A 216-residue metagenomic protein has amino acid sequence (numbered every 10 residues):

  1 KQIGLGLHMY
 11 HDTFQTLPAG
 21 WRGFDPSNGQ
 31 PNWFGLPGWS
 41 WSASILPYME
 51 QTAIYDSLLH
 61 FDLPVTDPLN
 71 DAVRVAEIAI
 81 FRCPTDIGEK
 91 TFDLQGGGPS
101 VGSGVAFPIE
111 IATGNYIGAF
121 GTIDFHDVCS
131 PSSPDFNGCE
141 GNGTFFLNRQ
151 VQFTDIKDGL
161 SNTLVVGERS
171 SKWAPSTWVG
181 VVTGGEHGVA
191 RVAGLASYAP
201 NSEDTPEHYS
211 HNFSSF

Functional and structural regions predicted by a protein language model:
K1-F216: Surface-exposed loop/linker segments characteristic of extracytoplasmic
